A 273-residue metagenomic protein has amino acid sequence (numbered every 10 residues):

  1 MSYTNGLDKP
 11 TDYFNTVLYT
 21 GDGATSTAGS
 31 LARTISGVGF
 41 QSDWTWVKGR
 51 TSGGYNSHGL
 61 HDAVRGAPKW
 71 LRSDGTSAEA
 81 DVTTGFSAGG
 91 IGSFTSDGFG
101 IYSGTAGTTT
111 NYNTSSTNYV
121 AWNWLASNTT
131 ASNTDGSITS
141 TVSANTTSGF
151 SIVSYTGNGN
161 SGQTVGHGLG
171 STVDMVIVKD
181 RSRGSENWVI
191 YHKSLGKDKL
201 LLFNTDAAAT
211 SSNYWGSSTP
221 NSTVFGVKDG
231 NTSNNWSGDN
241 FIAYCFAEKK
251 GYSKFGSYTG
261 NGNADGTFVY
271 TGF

Functional and structural regions predicted by a protein language model:
M1-F273: Surface-exposed molecular-recognition determinants
